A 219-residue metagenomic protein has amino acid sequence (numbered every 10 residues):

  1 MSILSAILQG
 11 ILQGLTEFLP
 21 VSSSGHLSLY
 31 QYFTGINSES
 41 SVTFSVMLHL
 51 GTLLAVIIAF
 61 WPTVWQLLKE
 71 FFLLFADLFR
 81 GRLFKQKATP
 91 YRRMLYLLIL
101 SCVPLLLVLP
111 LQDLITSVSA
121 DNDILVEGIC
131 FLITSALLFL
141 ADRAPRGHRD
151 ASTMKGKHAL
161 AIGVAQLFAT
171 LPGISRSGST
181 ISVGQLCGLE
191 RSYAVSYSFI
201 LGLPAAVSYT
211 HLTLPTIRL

Functional and structural regions predicted by a protein language model:
M1, K85-R93, V118-N122, V126 (+2 more regions): Juxtamembrane/transmembrane-helix boundary motifs in multi-pass membrane proteins
M1-E17, F131-S135, A151-L167: Small-residue-enriched transmembrane helix starts and helix-helix packing motifs in multi-pass inner-membrane proteins
S5-Q13, H26-F44, G178-S198: Interfacial segments of multi-pass membrane proteins
G10-Q31, I57, G163-S177, A194 (+1 more regions): Functional transmembrane helices that embed catalytic/metal-coordinating motifs
Y32-R143, L212: Membrane helix-loop-helix hairpins that form the core translocation module of multi-pass transporters
M47, I129, V164, I200-L203 (+1 more regions): Hydrophobic residues within alpha-helical transmembrane segments of multi-pass solute transporters/permease subunits
L140-T170, I174-Q185, L189-S196: Functional transmembrane core segments of multi-pass inner-membrane proteins
T210-L219: Conserved small/polar residues in nucleotide/adenosyl-binding loops
